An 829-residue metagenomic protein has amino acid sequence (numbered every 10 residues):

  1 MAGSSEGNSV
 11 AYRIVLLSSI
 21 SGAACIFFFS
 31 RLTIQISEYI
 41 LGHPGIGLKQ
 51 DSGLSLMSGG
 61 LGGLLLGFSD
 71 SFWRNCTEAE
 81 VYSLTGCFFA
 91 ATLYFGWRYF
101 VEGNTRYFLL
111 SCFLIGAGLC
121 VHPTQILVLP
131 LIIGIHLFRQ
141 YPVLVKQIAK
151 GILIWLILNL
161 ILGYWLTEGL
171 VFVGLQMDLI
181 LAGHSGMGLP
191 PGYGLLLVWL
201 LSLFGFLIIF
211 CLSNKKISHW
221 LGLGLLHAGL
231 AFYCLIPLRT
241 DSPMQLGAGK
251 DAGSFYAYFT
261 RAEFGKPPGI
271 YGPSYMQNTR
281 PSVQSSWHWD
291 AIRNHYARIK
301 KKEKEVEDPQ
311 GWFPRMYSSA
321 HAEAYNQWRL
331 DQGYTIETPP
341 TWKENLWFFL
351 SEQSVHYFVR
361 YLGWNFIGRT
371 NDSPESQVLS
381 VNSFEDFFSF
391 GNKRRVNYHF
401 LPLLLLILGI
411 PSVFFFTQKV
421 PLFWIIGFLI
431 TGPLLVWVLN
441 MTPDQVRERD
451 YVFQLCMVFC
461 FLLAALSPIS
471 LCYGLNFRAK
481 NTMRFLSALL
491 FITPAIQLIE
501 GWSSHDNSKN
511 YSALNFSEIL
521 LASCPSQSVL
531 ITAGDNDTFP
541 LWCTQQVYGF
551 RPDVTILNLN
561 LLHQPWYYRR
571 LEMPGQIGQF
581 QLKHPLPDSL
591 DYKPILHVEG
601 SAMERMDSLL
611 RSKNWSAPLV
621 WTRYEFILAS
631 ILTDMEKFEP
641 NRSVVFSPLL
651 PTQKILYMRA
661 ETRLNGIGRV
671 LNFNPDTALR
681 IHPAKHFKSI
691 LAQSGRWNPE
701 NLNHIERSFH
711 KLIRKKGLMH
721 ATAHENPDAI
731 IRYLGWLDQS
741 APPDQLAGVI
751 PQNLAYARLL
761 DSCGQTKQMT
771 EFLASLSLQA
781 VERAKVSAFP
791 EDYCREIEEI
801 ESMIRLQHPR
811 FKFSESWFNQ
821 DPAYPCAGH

Functional and structural regions predicted by a protein language model:
S5-L32, P44-S52, L56-G60, N75 (+3 more regions): Loop-to-helix entry region of an early transmembrane alpha helix in multi-pass inner-membrane enzymes
I34-G42, F72, T77-A79, S83-G86 (+4 more regions): ER/secretory pathway lumenal C-terminal domains and tails of membrane proteins involved in glycoprotein biogenesis
G59-G67, I115, L119: Short helix- or helix-capping micro-motifs that position conserved polar/aromatic residues at function-defining sites
